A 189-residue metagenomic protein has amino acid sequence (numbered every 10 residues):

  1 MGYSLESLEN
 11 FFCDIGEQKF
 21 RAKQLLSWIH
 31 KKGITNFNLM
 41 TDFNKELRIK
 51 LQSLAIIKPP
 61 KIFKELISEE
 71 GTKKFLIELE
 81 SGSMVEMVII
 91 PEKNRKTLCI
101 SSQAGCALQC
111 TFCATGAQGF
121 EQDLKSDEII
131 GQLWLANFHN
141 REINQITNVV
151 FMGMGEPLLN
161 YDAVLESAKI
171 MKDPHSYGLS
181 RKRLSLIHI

Functional and structural regions predicted by a protein language model:
M1-K96: Flexible, acidic/Gly-rich N-terminal and inter-domain linker regions that tether and position cofactor-handling modules
P91-E128, W134: Canonical Radical SAM [4Fe-4S] cluster-binding loop centered on the CxxxCxxC motif and its immediate flanking residues
N94-L98, E142-T147: A conserved beta-turn-beta hairpin within the catalytic core of GNAT-like acetyltransferases that forms part
E128-F138, S167-M171: Active-site glycine-rich loop that binds ribose-phosphate moieties when present
Q145-S185: Loop-centered beta-sheet repeat module
I187-I189: Conserved small/polar residues in nucleotide/adenosyl-binding loops
